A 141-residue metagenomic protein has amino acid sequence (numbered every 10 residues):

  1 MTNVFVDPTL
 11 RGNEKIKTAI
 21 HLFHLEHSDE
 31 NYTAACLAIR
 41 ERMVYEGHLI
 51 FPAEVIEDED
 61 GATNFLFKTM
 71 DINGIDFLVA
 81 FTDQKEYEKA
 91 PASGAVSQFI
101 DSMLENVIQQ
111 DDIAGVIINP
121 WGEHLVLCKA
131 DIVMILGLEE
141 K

Functional and structural regions predicted by a protein language model:
M1-K141: An interfacial alpha-helical scaffold signature
